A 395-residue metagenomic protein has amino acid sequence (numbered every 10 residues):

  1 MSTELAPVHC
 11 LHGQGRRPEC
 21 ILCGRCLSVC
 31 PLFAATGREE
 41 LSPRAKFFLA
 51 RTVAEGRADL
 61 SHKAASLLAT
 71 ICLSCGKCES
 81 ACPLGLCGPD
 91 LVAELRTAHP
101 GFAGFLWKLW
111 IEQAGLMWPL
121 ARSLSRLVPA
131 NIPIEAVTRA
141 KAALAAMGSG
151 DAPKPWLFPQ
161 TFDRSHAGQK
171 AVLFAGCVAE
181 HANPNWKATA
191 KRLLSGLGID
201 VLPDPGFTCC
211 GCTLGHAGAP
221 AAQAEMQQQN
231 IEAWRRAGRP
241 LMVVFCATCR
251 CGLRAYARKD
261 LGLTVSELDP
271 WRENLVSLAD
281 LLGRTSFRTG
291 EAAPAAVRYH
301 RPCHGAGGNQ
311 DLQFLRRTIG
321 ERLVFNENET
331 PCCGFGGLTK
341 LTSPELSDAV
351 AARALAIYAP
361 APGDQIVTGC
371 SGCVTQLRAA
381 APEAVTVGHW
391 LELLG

Functional and structural regions predicted by a protein language model:
M1-H9, F33-A64, G85-I111, G388-L393: Non-heme iron-sulfur electron-transfer modules
V8-C10, G88-G395: Iron-sulfur cluster-binding electron-transfer modules in prokaryotic oxidoreductases
H12-F33, A65-L86, H304, T330: Cysteine-centered iron-sulfur cluster-binding motifs in ferredoxin-type domains/subunits of redox enzymes
P18, G37-L41, L214-A221: Alpha-helix capping and helix-loop boundary segments enriched in small/acidic/polar residues
S28, E39-S42, V201: N-terminal glycine-rich anion-binding loops that anchor highly charged ligand groups
S28-V29, G37, H181-N183: Short N-terminal binding/cap micro-motifs at the start of the first secondary-structure element
R51-L67, W156-A167: Active-site-flanking structural segment that lines cofactor/substrate pockets
